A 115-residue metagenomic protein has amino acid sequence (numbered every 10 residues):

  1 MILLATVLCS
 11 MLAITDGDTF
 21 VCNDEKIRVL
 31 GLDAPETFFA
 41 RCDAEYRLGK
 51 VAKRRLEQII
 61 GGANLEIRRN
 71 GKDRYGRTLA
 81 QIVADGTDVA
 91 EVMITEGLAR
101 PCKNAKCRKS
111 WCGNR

Functional and structural regions predicted by a protein language model:
M1-R115: Small beta-barrel nucleic-acid-binding modules, primarily SNase/OB-fold domains and secondarily Tudor-like barrels
